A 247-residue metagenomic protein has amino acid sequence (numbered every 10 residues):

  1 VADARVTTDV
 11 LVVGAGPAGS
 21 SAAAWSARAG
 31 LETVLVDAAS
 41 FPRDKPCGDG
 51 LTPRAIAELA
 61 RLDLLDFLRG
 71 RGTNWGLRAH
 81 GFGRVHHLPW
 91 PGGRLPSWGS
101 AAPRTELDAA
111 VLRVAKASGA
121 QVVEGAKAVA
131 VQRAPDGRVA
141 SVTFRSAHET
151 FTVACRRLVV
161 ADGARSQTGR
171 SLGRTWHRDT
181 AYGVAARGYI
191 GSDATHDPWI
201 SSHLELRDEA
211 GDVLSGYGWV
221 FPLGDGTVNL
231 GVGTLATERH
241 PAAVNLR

Functional and structural regions predicted by a protein language model:
D3-A18: Beta1/beta-strand and adjacent pyrophosphate-binding region of the FAD-binding site in flavoprotein oxidoreductases
R5, V85-H87, E149-T152: Short, mixed charged/polar active-site loops that provide acid/base catalysis or chelate metal/phosphate cofactors
A15-A18, A22-A27, A115, A120: Small-residue (primarily alanine) positions within well-ordered alpha-helices, especially packing/interaction faces
A18, F41, R165: Conserved Rossmann-like nucleotide-cofactor binding loop
A27-C47: Glycine-rich FAD pyrophosphate-binding loop
E32-T33, L65, Q121, T175: Residue-level detector of anion-binding/catalytic polar loops
I56-A110: A conserved beta-strand/loop capping segment in the N-terminal third of enzymes that catalyze redox or closely related
V114-R247: Predominantly flavin-linked oxidoreductase catalytic cores and closely associated redox partners
